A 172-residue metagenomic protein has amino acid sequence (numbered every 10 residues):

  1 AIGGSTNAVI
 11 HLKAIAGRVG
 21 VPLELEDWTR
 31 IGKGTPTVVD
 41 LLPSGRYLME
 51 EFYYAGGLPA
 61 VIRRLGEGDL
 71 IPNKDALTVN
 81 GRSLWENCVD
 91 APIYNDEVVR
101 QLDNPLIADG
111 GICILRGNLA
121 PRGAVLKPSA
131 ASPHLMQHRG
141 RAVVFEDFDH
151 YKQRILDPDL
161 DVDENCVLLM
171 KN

Functional and structural regions predicted by a protein language model:
A1-N172: Catalytic or ion-coupling anion/metal-binding cores of large enzyme and transporter domains
